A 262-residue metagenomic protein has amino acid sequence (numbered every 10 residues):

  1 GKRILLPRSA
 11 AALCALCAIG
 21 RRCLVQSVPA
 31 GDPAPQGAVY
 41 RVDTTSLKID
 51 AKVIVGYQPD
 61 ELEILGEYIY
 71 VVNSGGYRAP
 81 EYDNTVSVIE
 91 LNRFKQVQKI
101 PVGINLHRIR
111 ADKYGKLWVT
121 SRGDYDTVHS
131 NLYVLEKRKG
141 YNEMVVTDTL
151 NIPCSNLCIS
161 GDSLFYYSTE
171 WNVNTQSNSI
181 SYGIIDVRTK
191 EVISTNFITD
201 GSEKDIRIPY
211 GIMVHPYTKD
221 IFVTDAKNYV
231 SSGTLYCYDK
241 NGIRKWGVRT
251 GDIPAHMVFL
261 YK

Functional and structural regions predicted by a protein language model:
G1-K262: Predominantly soluble domains enriched in secretory-pathway, periplasmic, or organellar proteins
